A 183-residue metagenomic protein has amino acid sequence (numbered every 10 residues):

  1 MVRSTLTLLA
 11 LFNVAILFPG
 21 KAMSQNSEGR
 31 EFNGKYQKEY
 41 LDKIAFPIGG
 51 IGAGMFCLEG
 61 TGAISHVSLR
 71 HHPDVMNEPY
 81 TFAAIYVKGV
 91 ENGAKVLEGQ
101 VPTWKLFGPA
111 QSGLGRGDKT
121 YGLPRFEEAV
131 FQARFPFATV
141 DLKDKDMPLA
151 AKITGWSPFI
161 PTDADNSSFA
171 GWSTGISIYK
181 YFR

Functional and structural regions predicted by a protein language model:
M1-S4: Positively charged n-region of N-terminal signal peptides that target proteins for export
T7-L17: Bacterial N-terminal signal peptides
P19-S24: Boundary at the C-terminal end of the N-terminal hydrophobic targeting segment
N26-R183: Mature extracytoplasmic enzyme cores
